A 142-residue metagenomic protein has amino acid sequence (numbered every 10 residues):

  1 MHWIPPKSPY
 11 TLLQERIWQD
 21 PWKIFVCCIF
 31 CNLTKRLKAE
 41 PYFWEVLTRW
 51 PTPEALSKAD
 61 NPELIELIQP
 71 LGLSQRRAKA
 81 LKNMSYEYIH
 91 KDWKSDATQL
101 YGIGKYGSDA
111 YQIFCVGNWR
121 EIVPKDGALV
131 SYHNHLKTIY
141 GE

Functional and structural regions predicted by a protein language model:
P5: Acidic, metal-coordinating catalytic segment for phosphate/diphosphate chemistry, firing primarily on the Nudix
P9-E142: Catalytic cores of DNA base-excision repair glycosylases
